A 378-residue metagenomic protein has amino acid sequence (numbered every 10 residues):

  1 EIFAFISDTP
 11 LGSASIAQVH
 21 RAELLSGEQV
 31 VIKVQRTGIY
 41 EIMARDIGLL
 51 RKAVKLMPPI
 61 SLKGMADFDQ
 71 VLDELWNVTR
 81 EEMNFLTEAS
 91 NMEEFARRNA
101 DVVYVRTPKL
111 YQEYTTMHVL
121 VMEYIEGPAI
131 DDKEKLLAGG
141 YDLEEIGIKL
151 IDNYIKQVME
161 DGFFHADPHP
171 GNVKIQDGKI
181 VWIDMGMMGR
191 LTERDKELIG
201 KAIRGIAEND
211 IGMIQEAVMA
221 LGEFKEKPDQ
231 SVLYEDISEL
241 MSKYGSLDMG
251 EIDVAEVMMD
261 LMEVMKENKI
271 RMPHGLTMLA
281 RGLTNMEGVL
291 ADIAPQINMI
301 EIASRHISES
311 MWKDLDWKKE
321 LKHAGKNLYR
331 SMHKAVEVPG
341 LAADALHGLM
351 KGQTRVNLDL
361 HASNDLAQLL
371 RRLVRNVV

Functional and structural regions predicted by a protein language model:
E1-V378: Conserved catalytic cores of large enzyme domains
